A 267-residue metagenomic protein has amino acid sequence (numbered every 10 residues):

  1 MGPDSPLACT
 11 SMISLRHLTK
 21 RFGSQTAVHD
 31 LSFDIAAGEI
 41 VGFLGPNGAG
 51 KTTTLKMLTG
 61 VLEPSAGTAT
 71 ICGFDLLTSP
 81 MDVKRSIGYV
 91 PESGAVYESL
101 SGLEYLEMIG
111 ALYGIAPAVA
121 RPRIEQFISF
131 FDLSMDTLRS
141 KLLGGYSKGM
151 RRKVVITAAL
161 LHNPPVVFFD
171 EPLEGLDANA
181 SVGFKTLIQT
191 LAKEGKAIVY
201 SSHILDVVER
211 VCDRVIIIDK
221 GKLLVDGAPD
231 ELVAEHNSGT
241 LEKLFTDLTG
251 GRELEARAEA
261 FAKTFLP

Functional and structural regions predicted by a protein language model:
M1-T19, L254-P267: ABC-family P-loop ATPase nucleotide-binding domain
A8, G23, L31-D34, R214 (+3 more regions): Compositionally biased, low-structure terminal segments
I13, K20-Y200, L205-V211, V215-D219 (+1 more regions): ABC transporter nucleotide-binding domains
G110, I128, V233-A234, T246: Residue-level preference for well-ordered alpha-helical positions
A234-P267: ABC ATPase nucleotide-binding domains
